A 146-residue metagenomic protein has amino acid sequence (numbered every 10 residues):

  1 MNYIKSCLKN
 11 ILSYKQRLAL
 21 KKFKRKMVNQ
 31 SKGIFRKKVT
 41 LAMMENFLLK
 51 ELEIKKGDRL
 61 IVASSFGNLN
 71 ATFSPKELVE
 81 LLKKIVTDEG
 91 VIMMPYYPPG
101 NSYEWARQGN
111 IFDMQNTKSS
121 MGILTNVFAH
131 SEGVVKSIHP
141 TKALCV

Functional and structural regions predicted by a protein language model:
M1-V146: N-terminal and secondary-structure boundary signal
